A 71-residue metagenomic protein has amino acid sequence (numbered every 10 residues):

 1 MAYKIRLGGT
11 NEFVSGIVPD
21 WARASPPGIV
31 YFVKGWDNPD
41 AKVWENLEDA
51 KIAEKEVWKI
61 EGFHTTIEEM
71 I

Functional and structural regions predicted by a protein language model:
M1-D40: Short aromatic-glycine-(Arg/Gly/Cys) micro-motifs in beta-strand/loop hairpins
N38-I71: Short, mixed-charge low-complexity intrinsically disordered segments
